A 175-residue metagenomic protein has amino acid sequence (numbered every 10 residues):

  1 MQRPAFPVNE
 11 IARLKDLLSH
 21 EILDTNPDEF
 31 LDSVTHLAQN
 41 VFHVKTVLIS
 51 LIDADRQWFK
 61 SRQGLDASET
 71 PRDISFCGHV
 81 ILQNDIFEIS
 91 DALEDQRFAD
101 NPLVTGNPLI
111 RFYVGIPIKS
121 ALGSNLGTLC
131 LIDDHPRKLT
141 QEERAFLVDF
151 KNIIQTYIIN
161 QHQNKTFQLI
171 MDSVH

Functional and structural regions predicted by a protein language model:
M1-P71: Intrinsically disordered, low-complexity terminal regulatory regions
T46, I52, R56-R62, A67-R111: Regulatory sensory and allosteric helical modules in signal-transduction proteins and certain transcription factors
R111-S120: A short, aliphatic-rich beta-strand micro-motif
N125: Glycine-rich acetyl-CoA-binding "A-motif" of GNAT/NAT acetyltransferases
T128-R137: Short beta-strand-to-loop transition segments that serve as allosteric relay/switch motifs in sensory/regulatory domains
L139-T156: Amphipathic alpha-helical "output/dimerization" segments
Q163-H175: Signal-transducing coiled-coil/dimerization helices and immediately adjacent hinge/linker segments that couple sensory
